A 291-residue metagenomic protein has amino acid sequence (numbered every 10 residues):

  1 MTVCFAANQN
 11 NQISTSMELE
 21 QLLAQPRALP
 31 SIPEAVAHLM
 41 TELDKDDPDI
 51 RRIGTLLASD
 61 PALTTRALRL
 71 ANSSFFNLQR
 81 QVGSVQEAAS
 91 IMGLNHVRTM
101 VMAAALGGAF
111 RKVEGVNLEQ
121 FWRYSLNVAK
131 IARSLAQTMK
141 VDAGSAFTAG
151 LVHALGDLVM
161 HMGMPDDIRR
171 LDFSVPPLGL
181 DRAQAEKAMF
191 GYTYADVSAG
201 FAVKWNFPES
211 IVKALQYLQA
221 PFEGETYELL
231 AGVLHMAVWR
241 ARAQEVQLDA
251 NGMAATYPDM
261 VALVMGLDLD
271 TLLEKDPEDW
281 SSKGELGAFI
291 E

Functional and structural regions predicted by a protein language model:
T2-D172, P176, L180-A255: Conserved alpha-helical "signature site" that marks functionally important helical segments or helix/loop junctions
V3-Q21, D259-E291: Terminal helices and disordered tails flanking the catalytic cores of nucleotide-processing hydrolases
